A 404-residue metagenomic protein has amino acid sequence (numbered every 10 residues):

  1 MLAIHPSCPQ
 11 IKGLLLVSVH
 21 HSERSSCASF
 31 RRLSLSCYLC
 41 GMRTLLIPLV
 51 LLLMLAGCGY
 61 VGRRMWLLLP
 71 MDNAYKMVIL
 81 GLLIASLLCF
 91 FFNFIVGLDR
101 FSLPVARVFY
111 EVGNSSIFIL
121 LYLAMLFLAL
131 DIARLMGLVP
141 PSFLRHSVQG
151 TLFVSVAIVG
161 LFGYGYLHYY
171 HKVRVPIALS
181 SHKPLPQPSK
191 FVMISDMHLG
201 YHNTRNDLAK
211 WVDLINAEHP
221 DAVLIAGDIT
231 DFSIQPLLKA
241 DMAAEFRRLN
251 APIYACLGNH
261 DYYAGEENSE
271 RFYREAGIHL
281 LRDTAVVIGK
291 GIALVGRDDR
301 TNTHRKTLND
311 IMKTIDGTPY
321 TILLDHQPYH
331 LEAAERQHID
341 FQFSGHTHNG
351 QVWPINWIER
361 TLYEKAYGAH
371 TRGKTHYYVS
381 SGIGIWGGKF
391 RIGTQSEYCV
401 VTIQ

Functional and structural regions predicted by a protein language model:
I4-S7, K12-L16, H20-R24, A28-Y170: Non-catalytic terminal accessory segments
V175, S180-Q404: Soluble catalytic domains of enzymes that build or remodel membrane lipids, polysaccharides, and related
